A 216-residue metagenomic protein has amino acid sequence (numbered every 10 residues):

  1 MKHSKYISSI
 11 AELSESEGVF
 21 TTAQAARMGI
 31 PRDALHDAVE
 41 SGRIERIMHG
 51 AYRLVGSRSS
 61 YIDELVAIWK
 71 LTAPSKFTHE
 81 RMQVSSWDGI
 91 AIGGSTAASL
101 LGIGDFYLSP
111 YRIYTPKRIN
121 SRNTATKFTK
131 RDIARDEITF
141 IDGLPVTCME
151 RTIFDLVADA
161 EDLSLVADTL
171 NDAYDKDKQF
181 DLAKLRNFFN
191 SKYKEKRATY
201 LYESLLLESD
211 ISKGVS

Functional and structural regions predicted by a protein language model:
S4-Y6, S14-T22, P31-C148, D159-N187 (+2 more regions): Short gly/ser-rich loop at a beta-strand->alpha-helix junction or flexible surface loop bordering the NTP-binding
Q24-A26: A short acidic, leucine-rich amphipathic alpha-helix
K194-L201: Alpha-helical oligomerization segments
